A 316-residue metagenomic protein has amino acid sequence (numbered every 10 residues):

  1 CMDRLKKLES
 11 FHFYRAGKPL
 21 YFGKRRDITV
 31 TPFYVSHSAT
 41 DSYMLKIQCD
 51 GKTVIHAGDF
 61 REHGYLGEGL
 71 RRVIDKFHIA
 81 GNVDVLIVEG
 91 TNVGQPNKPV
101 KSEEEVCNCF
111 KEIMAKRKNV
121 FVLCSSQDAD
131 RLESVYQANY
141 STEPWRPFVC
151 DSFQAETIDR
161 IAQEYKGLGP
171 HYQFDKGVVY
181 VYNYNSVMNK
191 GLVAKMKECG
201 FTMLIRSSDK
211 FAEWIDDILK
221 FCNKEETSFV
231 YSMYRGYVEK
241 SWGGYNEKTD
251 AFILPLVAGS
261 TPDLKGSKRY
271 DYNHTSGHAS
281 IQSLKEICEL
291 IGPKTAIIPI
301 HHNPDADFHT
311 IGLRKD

Functional and structural regions predicted by a protein language model:
C1, I87, R146-E156, V230-M233 (+1 more regions): Short internal beta-strands
C1-D130, S134, Y140-S141, Y165-G169: His/Asp/Glu-rich metal-coordinating catalytic cores of metallo-dependent phosphodiesterases/hydrolases acting on
T31, K46, I55, F121 (+4 more regions): Conserved beta-strand elements of the Class I
S38, G58-F60, G90-T91, S125 (+5 more regions): Active-site metal-binding loops of divalent metal-dependent hydrolases
A39, H63-G64, G94-P96, D128-L132 (+4 more regions): Flexible loop/turn segments at secondary-structure boundaries
S42, Y65-L66, T157-Q163, E239-E247: Short, charged, surface-exposed secondary-structure boundary motifs
K116-M188, F229: Active-site core of metal-dependent hydrolases
Q137, S141-P144, E164, K176-D316: C-terminal regulatory/interaction regions
